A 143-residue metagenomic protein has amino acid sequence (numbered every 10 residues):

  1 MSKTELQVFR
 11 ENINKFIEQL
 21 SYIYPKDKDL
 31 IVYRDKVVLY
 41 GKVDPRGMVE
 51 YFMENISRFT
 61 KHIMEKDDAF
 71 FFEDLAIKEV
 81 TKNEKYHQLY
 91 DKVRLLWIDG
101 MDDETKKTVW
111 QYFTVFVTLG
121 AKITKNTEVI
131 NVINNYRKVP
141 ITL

Functional and structural regions predicted by a protein language model:
M1-K107, T118-L143: Terminal low-complexity "docking" segments
Y112-F116: Amphipathic alpha-helical protein-interaction segments
